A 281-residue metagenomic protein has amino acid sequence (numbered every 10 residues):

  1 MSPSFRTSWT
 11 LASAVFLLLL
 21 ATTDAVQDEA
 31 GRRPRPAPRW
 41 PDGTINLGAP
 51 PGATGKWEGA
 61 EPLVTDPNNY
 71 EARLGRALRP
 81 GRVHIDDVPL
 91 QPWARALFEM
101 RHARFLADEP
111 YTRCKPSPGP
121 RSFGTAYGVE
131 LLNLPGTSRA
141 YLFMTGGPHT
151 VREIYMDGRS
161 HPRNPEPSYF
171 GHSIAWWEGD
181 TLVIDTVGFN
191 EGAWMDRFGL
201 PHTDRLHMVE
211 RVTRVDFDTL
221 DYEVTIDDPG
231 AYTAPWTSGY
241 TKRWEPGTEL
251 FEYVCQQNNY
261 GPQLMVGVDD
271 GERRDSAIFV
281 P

Functional and structural regions predicted by a protein language model:
M1-A12: Bacterial N-terminal signal peptides that target proteins for export
T10-A21: Bacterial N-terminal signal peptides
D24-P281: PEST-like low-complexity, intrinsically disordered acidic/proline/serine-rich tracts that flank trafficking/processing
